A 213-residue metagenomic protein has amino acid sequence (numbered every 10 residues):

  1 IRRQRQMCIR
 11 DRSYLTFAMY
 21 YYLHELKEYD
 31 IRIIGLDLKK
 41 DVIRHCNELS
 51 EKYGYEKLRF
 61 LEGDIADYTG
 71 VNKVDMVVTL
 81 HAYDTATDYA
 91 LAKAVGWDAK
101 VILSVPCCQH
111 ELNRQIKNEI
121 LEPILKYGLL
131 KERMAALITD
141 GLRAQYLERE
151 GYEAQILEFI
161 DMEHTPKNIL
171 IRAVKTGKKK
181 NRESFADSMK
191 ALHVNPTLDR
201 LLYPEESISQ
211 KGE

Functional and structural regions predicted by a protein language model:
I1, L26-Y29, E153: Structural alpha-beta junctions
I1-I9: Single conserved hydrophobic/aromatic residue that forms the stacking wall/gate of nucleotide- or nucleobase-binding
R3, E25, Y68: Glycine-rich helix-loop-beta junction characteristic of Rossmann-like nucleotide cofactor-binding loops
R10-Y14, Y83-T85: Gly/Ser/Thr-rich loops at beta-strand to alpha-helix junctions that form or flank small-molecule/cofactor-binding
R12-E28: Conserved SAM-binding loop of SAM-dependent methyltransferases across substrates and taxa, primarily the Class I
D30-I34: Short beta-strand element of Class I
L36-E213: Class I S-adenosyl-L-methionine
